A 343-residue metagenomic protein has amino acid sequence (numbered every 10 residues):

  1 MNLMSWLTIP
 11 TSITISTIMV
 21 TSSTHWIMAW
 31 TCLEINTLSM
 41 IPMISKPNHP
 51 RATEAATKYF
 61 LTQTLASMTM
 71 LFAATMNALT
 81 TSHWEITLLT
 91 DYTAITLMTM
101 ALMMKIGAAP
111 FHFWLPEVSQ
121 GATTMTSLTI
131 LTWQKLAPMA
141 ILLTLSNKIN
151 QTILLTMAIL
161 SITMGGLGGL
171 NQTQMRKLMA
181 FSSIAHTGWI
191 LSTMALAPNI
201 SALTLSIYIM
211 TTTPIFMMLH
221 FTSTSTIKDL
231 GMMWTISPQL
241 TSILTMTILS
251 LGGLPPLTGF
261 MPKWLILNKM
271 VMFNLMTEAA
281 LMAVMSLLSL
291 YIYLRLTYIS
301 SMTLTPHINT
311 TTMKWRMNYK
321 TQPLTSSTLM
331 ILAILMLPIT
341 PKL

Functional and structural regions predicted by a protein language model:
M1-L343: Core, highly hydrophobic multi-pass alpha-helical transmembrane subunits of bioenergetic inner membranes
